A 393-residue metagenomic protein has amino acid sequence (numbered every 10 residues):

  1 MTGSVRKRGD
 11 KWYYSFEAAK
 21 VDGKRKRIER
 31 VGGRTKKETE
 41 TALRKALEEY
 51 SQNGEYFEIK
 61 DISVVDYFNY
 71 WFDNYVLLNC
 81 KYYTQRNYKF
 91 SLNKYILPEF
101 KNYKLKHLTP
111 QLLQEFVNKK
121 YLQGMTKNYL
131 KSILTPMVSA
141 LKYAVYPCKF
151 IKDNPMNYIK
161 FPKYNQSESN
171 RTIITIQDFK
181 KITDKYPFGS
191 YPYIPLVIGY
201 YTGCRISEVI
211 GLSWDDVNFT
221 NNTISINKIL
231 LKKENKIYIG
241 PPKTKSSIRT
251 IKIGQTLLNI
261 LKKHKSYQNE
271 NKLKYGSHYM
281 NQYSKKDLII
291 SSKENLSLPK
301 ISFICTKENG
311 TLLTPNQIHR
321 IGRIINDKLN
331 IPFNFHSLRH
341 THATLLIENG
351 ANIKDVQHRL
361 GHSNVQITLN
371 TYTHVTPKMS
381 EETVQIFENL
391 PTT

Functional and structural regions predicted by a protein language model:
R8-Y13, A18-Q111, Q268-K300: N-terminal DNA-binding module of tyrosine recombinases/phage integrases
F57-K60, F72-Y143, K149, E168 (+3 more regions): N-terminal core-binding DNA-recognition domain of tyrosine site-specific recombinases/integrases
F116, K181-K185, N235-G240, N349 (+2 more regions): DNA/chromatin major-groove-contacting recognition/catalytic segments
Q123, D184-G189, T202, I251 (+4 more regions): Short, basic (Lys/Arg/His-rich) helix/loop patches that form interaction surfaces in the mid-to-C-terminal regions
K127, K131, F150-D153, N157-L212 (+5 more regions): Basic, Lys/Arg- and aromatic-enriched nucleic-acid-binding interface segment
N165-Q166, I173, L230, T341 (+1 more regions): Catalytic-site neighborhood detector that most strongly recognizes the C-terminal catalytic loop/helix of tyrosine
G211-V217, Q357-S363, T373: A short, basic/aromatic helix-end/turn motif that makes direct DNA contacts
N221, E234, G240-I248, K252-L257 (+4 more regions): C-terminal secondary-structure termini that scaffold catalytic or DNA-interacting sites
